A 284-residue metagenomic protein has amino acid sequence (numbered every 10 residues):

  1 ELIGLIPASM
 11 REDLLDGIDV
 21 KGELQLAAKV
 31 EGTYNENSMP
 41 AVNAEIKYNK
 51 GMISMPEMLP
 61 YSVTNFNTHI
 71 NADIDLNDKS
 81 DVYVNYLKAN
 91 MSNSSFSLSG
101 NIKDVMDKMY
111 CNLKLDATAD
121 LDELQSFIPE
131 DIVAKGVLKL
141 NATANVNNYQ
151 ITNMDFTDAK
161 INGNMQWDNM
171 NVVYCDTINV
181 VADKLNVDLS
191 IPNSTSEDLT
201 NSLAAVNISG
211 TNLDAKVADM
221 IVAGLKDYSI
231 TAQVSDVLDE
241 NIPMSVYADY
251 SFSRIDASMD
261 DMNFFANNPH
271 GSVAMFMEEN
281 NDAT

Functional and structural regions predicted by a protein language model:
E1-G4, D19-N35, A44-D107, D116-S126 (+4 more regions): Hydrophobic lipid-interacting interfaces of membrane-associated proteins
D13-L14, P129: Short, recurring structural edge motifs at helix starts
G17-D19, V133, M154: Short, solvent-exposed beta-strand/turn "edge" segments of beta-rich domains on protein surfaces
S38, M109, T152-M154: Short glycine/proline/serine/threonine-rich loop/turn segments at secondary-structure transition edges
